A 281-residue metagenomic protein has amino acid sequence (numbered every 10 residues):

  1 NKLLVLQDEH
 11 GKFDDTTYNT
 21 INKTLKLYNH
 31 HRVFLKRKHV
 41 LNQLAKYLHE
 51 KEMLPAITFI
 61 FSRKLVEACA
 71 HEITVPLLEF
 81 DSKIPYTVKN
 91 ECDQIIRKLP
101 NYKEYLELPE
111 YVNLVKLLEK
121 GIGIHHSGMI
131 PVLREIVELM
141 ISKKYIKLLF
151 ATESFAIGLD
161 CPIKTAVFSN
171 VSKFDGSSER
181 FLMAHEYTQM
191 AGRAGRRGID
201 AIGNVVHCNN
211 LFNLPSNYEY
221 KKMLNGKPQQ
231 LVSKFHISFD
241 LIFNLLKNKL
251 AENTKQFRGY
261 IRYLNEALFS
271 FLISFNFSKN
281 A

Functional and structural regions predicted by a protein language model:
L4-K26, K36, L41-N42, F59 (+2 more regions): Conserved C-terminal RecA-like helicase domain
D14-Y28, L35-K38, N42-L48, S216-L231: Conserved AAA+ ATPase small/helical "lid" subdomain
L48, I73, L77-D81, K144-Y145 (+7 more regions): Conserved NTP-handling cores and scaffolds of large molecular machines
L48-E52, L114-K116, M140-K143, L159-D160 (+1 more regions): Conserved catalytic network of the ASCE P-loop NTPase/AAA+ motor domain
A56: OB-fold/S1-family RNA-binding modules
A68, L149-L159: Classical protein tyrosine phosphatase
S154, C161-K221: Conserved segment of the helicase C-terminal RecA-like domain
N213-A281: Long, largely alpha-helical accessory region at the distal end of helicase-like NTP-driven motors
